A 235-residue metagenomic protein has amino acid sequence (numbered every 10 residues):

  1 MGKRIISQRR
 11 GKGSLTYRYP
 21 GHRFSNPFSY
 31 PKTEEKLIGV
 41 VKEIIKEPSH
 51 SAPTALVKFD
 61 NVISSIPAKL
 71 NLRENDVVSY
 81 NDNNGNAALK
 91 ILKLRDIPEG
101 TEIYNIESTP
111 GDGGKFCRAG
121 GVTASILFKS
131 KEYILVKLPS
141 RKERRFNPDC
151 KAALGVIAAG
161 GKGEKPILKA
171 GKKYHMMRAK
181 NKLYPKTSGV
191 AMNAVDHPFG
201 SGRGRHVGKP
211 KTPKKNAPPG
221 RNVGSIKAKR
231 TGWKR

Functional and structural regions predicted by a protein language model:
M1-A52, E74-R235: Basic, glycine/proline-rich low-complexity segments that contact nucleic acids
T54-K58, S65, S79: Short, conserved beta-strand segments within well-ordered enzyme catalytic domains that often line or immediately flank
F59, A68, F128: Conserved strand-loop elements at the edges of beta-sheets that form or border functional pockets
F59-V62, P139-R141: Glycine-centered tight beta-turn/hairpin loop motif at sheet-sheet or coil-to-beta transitions
V62-R73: Beta-strand/loop nucleic-acid-binding surfaces
